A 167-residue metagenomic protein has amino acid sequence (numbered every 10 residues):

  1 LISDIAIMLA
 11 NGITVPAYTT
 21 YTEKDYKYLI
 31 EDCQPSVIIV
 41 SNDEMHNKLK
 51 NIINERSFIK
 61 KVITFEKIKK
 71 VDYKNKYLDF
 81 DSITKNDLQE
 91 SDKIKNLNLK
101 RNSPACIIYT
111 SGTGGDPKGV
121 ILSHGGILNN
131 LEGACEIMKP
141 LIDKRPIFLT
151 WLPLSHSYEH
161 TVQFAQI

Functional and structural regions predicted by a protein language model:
S3, C106, V162: Conserved sugar-transfer catalytic core signal across GT-A, GT-B, and GT-C glycosyltransferases
D4-G12, D32, H156, I167: Short hydrophobic alpha-helices that are characteristic scaffold elements of the AMP-binding
I7, I38, P104, T110-T113 (+2 more regions): Conserved S/T- and glycine-rich ATP-binding loop of Class I adenylate-forming
L9-S82: Structural core segment of the AMP-binding/adenylate-forming
L78-D81, R101, H124: Structural motif detector for alpha-helix initiation sites
L88-Y109, D116, L141-I147: Conserved pre-ATP/AMP-binding loop-to-beta segment of ANL
A105-L131: Conserved AMP-binding A3 loop
L128-I167: Conserved AMP-binding/adenylation subdomain of ANL enzymes
